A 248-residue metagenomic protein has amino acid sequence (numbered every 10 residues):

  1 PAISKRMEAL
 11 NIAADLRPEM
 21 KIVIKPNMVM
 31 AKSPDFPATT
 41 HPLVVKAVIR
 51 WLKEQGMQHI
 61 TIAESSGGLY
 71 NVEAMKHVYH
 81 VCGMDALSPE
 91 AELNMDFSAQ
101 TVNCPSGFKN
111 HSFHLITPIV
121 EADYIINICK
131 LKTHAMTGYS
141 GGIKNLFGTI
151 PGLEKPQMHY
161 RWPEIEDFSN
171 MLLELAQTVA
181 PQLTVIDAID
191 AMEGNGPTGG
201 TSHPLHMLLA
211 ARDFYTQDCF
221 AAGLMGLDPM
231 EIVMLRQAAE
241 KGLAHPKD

Functional and structural regions predicted by a protein language model:
P1-D248: N-terminal and secondary-structure boundary signal
